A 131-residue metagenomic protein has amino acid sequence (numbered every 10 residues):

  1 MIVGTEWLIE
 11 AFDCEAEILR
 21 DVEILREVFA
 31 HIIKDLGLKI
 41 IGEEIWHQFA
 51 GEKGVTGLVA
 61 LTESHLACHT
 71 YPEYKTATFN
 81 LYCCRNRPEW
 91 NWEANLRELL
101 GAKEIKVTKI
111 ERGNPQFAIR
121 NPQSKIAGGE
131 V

Functional and structural regions predicted by a protein language model:
M1-V131: Polybasic/polar functional segments that serve as interface/processing modules
